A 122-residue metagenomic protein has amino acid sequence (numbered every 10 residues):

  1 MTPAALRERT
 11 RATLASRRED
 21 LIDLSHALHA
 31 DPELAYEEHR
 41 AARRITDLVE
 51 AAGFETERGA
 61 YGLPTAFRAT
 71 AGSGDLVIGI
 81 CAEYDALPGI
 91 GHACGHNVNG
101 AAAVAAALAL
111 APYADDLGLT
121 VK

Functional and structural regions predicted by a protein language model:
P3-L119: Acidic/His- and Gly-rich active-site-bordering loop/insert found across diverse amide/peptide-bond hydrolases
